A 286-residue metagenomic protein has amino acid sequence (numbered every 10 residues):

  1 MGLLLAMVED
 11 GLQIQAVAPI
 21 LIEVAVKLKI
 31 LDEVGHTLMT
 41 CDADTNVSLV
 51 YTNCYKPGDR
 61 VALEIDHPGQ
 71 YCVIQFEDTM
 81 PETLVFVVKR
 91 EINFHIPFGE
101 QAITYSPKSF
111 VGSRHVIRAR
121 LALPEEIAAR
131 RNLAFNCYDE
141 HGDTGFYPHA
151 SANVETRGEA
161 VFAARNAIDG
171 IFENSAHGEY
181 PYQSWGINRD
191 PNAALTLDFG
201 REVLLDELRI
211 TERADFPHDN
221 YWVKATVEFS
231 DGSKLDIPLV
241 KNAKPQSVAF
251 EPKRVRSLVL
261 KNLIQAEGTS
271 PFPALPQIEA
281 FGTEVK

Functional and structural regions predicted by a protein language model:
M1-L21: N-terminal amphipathic/basic-hydrophobic helices that include classical n-h-c signal peptides and signal-anchor
V8, D32, F229: Acidic surface patches and DE-rich sequence motifs
L21-R60, H67-Y71, Q75-D198, H218-D219: Disordered, acidic Ser/Thr/Pro-rich linker "stalks" and the adjacent N-terminal cap of the next globular domain
R60-L63, E207-L208, L260: Hydrophobic beta-strand segments within beta-rich accessory/binding domains
D66, N153, G200, K261-L263 (+1 more regions): Structured loops at beta-to-helix junctions and adjacent beta-edge loops in soluble globular domains
H177, R189-N192, D215-K286: Trp- and acidic/polar-enriched beta-sheet ligand-binding modules for extracellular glycan and matrix recognition
N192, G200-E207, V255: Extended extracellular/luminal ectodomain segments enriched in beta-structured repeat modules
V203-P217: A short beta-strand element within beta-rich, extracytoplasmic domains of secreted/secretory-pathway proteins
